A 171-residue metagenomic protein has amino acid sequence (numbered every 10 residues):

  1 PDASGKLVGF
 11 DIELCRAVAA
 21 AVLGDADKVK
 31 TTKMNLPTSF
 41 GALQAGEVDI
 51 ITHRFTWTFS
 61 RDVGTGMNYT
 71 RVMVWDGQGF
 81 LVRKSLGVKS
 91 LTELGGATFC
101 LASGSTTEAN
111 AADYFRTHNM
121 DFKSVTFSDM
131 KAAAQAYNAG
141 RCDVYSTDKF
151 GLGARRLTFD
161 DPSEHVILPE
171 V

Functional and structural regions predicted by a protein language model:
P1, I51, L81, T98-A102 (+1 more regions): Short, well-ordered beta-strand segments
P1, V8, T92-E108: Short loop->beta-strand "edge-of-pocket" segments that line small-molecule binding or catalytic clefts across diverse
K6, R16, A20, G24 (+3 more regions): Acidic, polar ligand-binding/catalytic clefts
L14-C15, T38-L43, A133-A136, C142 (+1 more regions): Short, hydrophobic alpha-helical packing/hinge segments within bilobed ligand-binding/sensory domains
A26-N35, L101, M120-M130: Short beta-strand-to-loop elements that line the ligand-binding cleft of bilobed periplasmic-binding protein-like
E47, T98, R141: Conserved functional loop/turn residues at catalytic and ligand-binding sites
